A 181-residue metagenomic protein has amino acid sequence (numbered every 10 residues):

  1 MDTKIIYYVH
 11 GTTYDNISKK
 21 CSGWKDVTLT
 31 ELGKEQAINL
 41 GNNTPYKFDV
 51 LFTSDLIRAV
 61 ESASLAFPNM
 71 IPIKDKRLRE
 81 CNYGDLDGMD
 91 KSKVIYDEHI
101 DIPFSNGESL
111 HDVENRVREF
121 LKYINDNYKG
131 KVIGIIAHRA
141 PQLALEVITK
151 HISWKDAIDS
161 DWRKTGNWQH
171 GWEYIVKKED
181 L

Functional and structural regions predicted by a protein language model:
M1-T3, I73, E80-S92, V147-L181: Acidic, low-complexity terminal tails and accessory targeting/binding regions of phosphate-metabolizing enzymes
D2-T3, Y8-M70, E108-D112: Active-site-proximal alpha-helix that buttresses catalytic centers in soluble enzyme cores
K4-Y8, K131-A137, P141: Beta-strand elements within well-structured catalytic alpha/beta cores of enzymes that handle phosphate/sulfate esters
T13, P141-Q142: Short active-site segment of divalent metal-dependent hydrolases/proteases that encodes the spacing between
T44-K47, I124-K131: Glycine-rich phosphate-binding loop signature in dinucleotide/nucleotide-binding domains
T53-S54, N115, I136-A137: Short beta-strand scaffold positions
S62-N69, A144, I148, I152: Alpha-helical structural signal in soluble globular domains
A66-E119: Phosphate-handling substructures
